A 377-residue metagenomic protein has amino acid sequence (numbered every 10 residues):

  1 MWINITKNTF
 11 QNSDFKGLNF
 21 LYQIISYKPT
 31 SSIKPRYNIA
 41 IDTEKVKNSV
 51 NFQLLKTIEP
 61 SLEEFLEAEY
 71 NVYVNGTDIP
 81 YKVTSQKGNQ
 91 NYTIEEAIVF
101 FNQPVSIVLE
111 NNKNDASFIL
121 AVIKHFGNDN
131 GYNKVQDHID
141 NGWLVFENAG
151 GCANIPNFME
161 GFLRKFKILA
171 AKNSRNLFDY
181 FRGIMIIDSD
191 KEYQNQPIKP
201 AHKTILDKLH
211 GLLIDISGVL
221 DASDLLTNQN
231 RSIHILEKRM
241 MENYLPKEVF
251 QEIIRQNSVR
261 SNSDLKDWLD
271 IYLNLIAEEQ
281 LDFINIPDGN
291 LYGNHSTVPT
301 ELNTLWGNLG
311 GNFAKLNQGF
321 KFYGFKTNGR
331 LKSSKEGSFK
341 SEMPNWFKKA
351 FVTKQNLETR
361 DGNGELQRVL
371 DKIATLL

Functional and structural regions predicted by a protein language model:
M1-F15, I186-D188, H234-M240, L376: Short, extreme N-terminal segment that most often corresponds to the first beta-strand
M1-N89: N-terminal extension/subdomain marker
K7, S32, I39-V50, P299-L377: Charge-biased C-terminal accessory regions appended to nucleic-acid-, cytoskeletal NTPase
L62-K191: RecA-like P-loop NTPase motor core
V105, D115, M241-E242, L366: Short runs of predominantly hydrophobic/aromatic residues within well-ordered alpha helices that form helix-helix
V122, E248-V249, I253, A350 (+1 more regions): Generic structural signal for hydrophobic core residues of well-folded globular domains
Q194-R330: Activity-critical C-terminal alpha-helical subdomain
